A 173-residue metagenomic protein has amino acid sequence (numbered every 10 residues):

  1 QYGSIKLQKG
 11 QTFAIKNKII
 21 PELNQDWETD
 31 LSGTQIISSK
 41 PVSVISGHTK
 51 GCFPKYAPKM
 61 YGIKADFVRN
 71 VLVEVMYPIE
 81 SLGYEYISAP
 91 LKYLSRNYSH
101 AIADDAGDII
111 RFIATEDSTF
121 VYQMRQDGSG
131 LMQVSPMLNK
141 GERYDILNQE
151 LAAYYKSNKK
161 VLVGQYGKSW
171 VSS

Functional and structural regions predicted by a protein language model:
Q1-S173: Extracellular lectin-like interaction modules
